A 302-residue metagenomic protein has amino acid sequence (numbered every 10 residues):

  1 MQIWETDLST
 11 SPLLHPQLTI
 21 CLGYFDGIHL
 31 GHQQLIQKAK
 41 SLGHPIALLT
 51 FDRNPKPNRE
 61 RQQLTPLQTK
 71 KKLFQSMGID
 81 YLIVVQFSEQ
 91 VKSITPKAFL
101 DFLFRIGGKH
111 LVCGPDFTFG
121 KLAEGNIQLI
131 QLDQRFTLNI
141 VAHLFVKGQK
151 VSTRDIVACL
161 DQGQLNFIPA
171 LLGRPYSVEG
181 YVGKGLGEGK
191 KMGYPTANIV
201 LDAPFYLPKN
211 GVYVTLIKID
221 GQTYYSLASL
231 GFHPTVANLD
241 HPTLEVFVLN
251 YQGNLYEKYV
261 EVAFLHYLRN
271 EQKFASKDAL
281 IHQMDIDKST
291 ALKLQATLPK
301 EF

Functional and structural regions predicted by a protein language model:
M1-T10, I83: Short acidic-hydrophobic, aromatic-tinged amphipathic segments that line or gate anion-handling sites
D7-L67: N-terminal catalytic cores of NTP/NDP-binding nucleotidyl/phosphoryl-transfer enzymes
S9-L13, E89-K92, L144-K150: A short acidic, often aromatic-flanked loop/helix-cap motif at beta-alpha or helix-coil junctions that lines enzyme
H29, F74, L111, I168 (+2 more regions): Residue-level signal for inorganic ion chemistry
A47, H110-V112, N139, F247 (+1 more regions): A structural signal for isolated positions on well-ordered beta-strands in alpha/beta enzyme cores
P55-F136: N-terminal Rossmann-like or analogous alpha/beta NTP/dinucleotide-binding catalytic cores that position adenine
T137-S229: Glycine-rich, Lys/Arg-enriched anion-binding loops that position phosphate/diphosphate groups for phosphoryl
L186-F302: Phosphate/ribose-recognition catalytic cores of enzymes acting on nucleotide-derived substrates
